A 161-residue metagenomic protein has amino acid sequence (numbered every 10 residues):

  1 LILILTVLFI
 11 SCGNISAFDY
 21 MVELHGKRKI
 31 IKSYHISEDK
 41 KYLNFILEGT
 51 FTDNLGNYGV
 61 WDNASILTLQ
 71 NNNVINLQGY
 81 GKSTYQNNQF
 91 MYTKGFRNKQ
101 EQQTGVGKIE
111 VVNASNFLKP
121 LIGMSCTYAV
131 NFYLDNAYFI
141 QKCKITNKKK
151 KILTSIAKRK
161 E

Functional and structural regions predicted by a protein language model:
I2-S11: Bacterial N-terminal signal peptides
S16-E161: Beta-strand-enriched cores of mature, soluble protein domains
